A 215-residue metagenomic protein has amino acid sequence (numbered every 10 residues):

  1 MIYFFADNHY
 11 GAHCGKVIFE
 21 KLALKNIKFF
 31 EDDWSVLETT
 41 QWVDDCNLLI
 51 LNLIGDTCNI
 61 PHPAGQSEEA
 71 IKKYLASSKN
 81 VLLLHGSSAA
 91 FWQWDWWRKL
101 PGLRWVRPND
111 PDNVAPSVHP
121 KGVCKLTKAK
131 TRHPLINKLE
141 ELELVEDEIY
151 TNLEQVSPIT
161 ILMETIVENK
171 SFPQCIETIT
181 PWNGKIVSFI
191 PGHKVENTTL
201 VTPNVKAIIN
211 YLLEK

Functional and structural regions predicted by a protein language model:
M1-L48: Aromatic-Pro/Gly-enriched surface loop or interdomain linker that acts as a lid/target-recognition segment
F5-D7, L84, F189: Short hydrophobic segments within beta-strands
H9-Y10, G55-C58, S87-F91, H193-V195: Solvent-exposed loop/turn segments at secondary-structure junctions within structured extracellular/periplasmic domains
H13, L22-A23, I27, D112-N183 (+1 more regions): Catalytic beta-strand/loop cores that center a nucleophilic Ser/Cys/Thr and support acyl-enzyme chemistry
D33-E38, Q66-E69, K170-C175: Alpha-helical scaffolding within the catalytic cores of extracellular/periplasmic polymer-degrading hydrolases
L48-N52, I186-S188: Structural motif
N59-P134: A glycine-rich, often tryptophan-bearing local segment used as a flexible ligand/cofactor-contacting loop or short
P181-K215: Extracellular ligand-binding/catalytic regions of CAZymes and related secreted enzymes and adhesion modules
